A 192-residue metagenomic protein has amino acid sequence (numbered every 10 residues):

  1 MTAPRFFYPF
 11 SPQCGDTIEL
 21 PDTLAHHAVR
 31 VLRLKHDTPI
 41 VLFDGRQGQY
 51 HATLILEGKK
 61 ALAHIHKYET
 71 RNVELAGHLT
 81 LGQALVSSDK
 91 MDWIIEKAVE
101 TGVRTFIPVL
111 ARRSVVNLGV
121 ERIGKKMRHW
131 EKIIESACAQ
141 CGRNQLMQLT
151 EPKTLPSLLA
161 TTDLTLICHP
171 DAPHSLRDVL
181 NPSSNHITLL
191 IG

Functional and structural regions predicted by a protein language model:
M1-T70, I123: N-terminal positively charged helical leader segments and presequences
Q13-C14, K153-A160, P173-S175: A short acidic, often aromatic-flanked loop/helix-cap motif at beta-alpha or helix-coil junctions that lines enzyme
V31, Q140, L190-I191: Short glycine/serine/threonine-biased micro-segments
L34-K35, K97-T101, N181-N185: Short, solvent-exposed amphipathic alpha-helical segments in soluble enzyme and RNA/protein-processing domains
I40, V73-G82, N181-H186: Mobile, glycine- and charge-enriched loop segments and immediately flanking short secondary-structure elements within
L42, G82-Q83, C168, L189: Small/polar loops that bind or transfer phosphate-bearing groups
N72-I167: RNA substrate-binding interface of SAM-dependent RNA methyltransferases
T165-I191: Active-site/ligand-binding-proximal alpha/beta "capping" segment
